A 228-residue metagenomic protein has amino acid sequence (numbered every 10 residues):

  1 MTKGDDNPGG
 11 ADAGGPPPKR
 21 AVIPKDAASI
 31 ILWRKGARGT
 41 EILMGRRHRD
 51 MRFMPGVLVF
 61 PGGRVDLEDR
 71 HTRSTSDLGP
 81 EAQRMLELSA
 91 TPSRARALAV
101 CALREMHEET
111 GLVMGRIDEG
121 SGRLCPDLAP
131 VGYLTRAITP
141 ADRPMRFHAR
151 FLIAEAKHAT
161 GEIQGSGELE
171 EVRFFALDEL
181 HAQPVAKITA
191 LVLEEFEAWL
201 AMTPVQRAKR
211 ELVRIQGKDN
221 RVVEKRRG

Functional and structural regions predicted by a protein language model:
T2-P17, E81-L88, S121-G228: Nudix hydrolase/Nudix homology domain
N7-R34, G39, S74, Q83-A95: An N-terminal domain-cap segment
R20-L43, H48-S76: Conserved N-terminal beta-strand and adjoining loop/helix that marks the start of the Nudix/MutT-like hydrolase domain
L32, R47, M114, Y133 (+1 more regions): Hydrophobic side chains in beta-strands
R34, T110-M114, L200, P204: A generic secondary-structure signal for well-formed alpha-helical elements
M54, D69, L112, R116 (+2 more regions): Active-site-proximal flexible loops/turns
F60-G62, D66-A129, L152: The catalytic Nudix box helix
